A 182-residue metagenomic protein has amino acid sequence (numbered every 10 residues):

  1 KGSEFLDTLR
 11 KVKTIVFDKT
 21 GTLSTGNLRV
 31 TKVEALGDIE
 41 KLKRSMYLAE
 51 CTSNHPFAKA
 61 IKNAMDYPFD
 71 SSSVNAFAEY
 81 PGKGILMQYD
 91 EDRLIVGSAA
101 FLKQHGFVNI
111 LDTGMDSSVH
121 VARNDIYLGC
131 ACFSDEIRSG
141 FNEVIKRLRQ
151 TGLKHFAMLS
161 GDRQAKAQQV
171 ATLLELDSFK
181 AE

Functional and structural regions predicted by a protein language model:
S3-E182: Cytosolic catalytic headpiece
